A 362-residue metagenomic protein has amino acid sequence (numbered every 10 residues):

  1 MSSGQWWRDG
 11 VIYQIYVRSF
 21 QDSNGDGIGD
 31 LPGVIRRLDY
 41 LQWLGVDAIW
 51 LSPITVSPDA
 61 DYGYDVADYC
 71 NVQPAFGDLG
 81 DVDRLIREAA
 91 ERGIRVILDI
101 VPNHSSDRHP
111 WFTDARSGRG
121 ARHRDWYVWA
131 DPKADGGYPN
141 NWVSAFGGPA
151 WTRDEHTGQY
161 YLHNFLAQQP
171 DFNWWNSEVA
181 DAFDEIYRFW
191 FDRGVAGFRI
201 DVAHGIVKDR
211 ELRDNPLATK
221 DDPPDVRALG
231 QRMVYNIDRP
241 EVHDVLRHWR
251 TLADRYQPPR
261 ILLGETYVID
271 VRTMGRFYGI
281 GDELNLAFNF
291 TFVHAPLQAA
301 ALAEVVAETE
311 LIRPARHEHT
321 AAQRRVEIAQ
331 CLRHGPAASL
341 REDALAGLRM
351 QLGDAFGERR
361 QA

Functional and structural regions predicted by a protein language model:
M1-R188, D192, G205-I269: Acidic/aromatic-lined carbohydrate-recognition and catalytic surfaces of CAZymes acting on diverse glycans
R18, H204-L217, G275-G281, R316 (+3 more regions): Aromatic/acidic polysaccharide-binding cleft in carbohydrate-active enzymes
I49, F198-I200: Hydrophobic residues within beta-strands of alpha/beta enzymes
V195: Conserved protein kinase catalytic-loop anchor
T266-R316, A321, R325: Noncatalytic carbohydrate-binding groove/subsite architecture in carbohydrate-active enzymes
E318-T320, R324, I328-G335, R341-A355 (+1 more regions): Alpha-helix boundary/capping motif
